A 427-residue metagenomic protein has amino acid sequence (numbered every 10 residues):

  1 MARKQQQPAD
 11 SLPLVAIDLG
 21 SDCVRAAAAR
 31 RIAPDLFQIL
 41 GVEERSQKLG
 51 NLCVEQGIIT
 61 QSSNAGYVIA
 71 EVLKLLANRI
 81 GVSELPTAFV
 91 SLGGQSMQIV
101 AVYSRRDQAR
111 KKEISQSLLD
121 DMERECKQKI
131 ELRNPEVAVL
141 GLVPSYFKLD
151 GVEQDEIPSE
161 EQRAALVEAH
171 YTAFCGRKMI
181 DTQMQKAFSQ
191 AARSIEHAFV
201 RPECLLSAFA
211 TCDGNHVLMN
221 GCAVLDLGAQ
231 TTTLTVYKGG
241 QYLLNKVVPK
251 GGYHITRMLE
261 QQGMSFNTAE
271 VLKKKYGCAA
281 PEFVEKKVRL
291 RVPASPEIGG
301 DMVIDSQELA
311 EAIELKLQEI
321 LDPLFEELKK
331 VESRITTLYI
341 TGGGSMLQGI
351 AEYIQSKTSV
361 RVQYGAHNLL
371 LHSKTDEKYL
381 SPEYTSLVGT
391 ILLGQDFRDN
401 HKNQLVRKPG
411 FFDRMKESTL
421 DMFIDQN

Functional and structural regions predicted by a protein language model:
M1-C23, A27-C222, Q241-L243, A279-E285 (+5 more regions): Nucleotide/phosphate-binding catalytic cleft detector across ATP-hydrolyzing and phosphate-transferring enzymes
V90-Q95, T336-M346, G365-H367: Glycine-rich beta-strand-to-loop/alpha-helix junction loops that act as flexible
Q116, S356-L387: Conserved phosphate-binding/catalytic loops in two-lobed NTP-binding clefts
P202-C204, V248-K250, A366-L370, T390: Short, acidic/turn-prone active-site loops that include or flank metal/cofactor- and phosphate-binding residues
A208-F209, R257-M258, L371-E377: Short, charged, surface-exposed secondary-structure boundary motifs
A210-E285: Acidic, glycine-rich loop-and-beta core segments that form the ion-binding/anion-interacting portion of active sites
T211-G214, M346-K357: Short glycine/threonine-rich loop-to-helix capping motif typified by GTGT followed within a few residues by an Asp-Pro
L315-F325: A general structural motif
